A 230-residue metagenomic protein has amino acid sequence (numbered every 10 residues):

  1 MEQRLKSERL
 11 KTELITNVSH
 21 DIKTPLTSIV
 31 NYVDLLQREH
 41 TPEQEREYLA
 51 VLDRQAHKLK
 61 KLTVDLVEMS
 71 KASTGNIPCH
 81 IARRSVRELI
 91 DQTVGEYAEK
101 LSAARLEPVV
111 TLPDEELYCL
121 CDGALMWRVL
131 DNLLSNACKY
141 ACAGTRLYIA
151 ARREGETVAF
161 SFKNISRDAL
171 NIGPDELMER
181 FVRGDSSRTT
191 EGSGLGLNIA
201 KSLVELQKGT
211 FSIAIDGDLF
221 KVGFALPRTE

Functional and structural regions predicted by a protein language model:
H40, T74-C79, Y118-C121: Conserved micro-motifs of the catalytic ATP-binding
V51-L59: Short alpha-helical segment of the dimerization/phosphotransfer core of two-component systems
H80-R84, E107-L117: Conserved catalytic submotifs in the C-terminal HATPase_c
A137-C138: Short helix-loop "hinge" at the ATP-lid/N-box region of the Bergerat-fold HATPase_c
G144-E156: Short beta-strand/loop element within the Bergerat-fold HATPase_c
A169-V182: Short conserved segment of the HATPase_c
K208-G209: Conserved glycine-rich
